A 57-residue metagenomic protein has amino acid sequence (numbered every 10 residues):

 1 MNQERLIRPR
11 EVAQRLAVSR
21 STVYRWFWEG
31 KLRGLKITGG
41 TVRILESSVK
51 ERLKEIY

Functional and structural regions predicted by a protein language model:
M1-T22: Polyanion-binding surface elements
L6-E11, R33-Y57: Short helix-start
L16-V42: Major-groove DNA-recognition helix of helix-turn-helix-type DNA-binding domains
